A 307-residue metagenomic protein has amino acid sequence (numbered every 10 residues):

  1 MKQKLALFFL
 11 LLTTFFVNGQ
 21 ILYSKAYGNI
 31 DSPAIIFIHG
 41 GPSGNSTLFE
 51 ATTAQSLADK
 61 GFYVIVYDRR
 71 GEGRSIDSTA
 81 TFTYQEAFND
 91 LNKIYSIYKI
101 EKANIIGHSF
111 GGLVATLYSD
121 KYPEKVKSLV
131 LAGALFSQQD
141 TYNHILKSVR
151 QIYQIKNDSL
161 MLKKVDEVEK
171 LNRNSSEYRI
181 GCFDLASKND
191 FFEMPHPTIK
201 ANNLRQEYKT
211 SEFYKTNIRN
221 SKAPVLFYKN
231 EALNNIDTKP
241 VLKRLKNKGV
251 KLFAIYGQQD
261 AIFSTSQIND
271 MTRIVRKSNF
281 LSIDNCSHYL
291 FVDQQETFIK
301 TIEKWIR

Functional and structural regions predicted by a protein language model:
P42-A54: The serine-hydrolase catalytic nucleophile loop
T47, R69-Y84, D140: Glycine-rich "HGGG/HGxG" loop immediately N-terminal to the catalytic nucleophile of the alpha/beta-hydrolase
A58-R74: Conserved alpha/beta-hydrolase
E86-A103: Conserved acidic catalytic loop of the alpha/beta-hydrolase fold
E101-I145: Conserved hydrolase catalytic core segment
L131-N174: Flexible "cap/lid" loop of the alpha/beta hydrolase fold
K248, A254-Y256: Short beta-strand/loop motif that positions the catalytic acidic residue of the alpha/beta-hydrolase fold
C286-Q295: Catalytic histidine-centered segment of alpha/beta-hydrolase-like enzymes
